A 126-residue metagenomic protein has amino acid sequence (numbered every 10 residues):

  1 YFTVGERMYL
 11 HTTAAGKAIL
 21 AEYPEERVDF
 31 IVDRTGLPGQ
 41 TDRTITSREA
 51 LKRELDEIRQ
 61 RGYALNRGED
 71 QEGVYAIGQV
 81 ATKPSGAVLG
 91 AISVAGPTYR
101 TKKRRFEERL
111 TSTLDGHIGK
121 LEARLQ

Functional and structural regions predicted by a protein language model:
Y1-D70: Short, solvent-exposed recognition segments
F30, G36, D115-Q126: Cysteine/selenocysteine-centered motifs that mediate thiol-based redox chemistry or coordinate metal-sulfur cofactors
S47-K120: Extended hydrophobic
